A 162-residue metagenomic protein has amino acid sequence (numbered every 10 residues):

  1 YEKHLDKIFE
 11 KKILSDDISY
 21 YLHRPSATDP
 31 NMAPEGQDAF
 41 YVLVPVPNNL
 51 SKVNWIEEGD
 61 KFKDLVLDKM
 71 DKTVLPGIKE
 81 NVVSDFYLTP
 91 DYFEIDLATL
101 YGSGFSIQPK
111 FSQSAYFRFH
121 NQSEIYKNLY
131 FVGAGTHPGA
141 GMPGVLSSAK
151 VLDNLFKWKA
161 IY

Functional and structural regions predicted by a protein language model:
Y1-V46, L97-Q113: FAD cofactor-binding and catalytic pocket of flavoenzymes
H4-D17, W55-I95: Flavin-binding catalytic cores
S15-Y21, P76-P138: A glycine-rich dinucleotide-binding beta-alpha-beta segment and adjacent secondary-structure elements that constitute
P30-M32, K52, G139-G141: Short helix/loop capping segments that flank catalytic or ligand/cofactor-binding pockets
P34-D68: Conserved FAD/dinucleotide-binding core of flavoprotein oxidoreductases
V42, M70, L129, G133 (+1 more regions): Hydrophobic, well-ordered secondary-structure elements that form the walls of internal hydrophobic environments
L88-P90, K157-Y162: Active-site-proximal substrate-binding core of FAD-dependent oxidoreductases
S114, A134-K157: A conserved FAD-binding loop/helix module that cradles the flavin
